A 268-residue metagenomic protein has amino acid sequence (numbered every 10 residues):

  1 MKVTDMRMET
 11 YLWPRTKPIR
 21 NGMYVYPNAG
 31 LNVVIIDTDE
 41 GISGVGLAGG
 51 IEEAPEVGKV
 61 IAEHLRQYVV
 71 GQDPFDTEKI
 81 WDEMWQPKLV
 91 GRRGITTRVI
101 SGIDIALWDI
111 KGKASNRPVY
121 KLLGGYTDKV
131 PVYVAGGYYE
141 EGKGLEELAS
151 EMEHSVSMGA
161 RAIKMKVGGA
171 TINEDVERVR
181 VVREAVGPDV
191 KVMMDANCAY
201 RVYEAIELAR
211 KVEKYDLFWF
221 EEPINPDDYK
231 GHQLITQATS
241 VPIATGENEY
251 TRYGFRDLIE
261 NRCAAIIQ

Functional and structural regions predicted by a protein language model:
M1-E40, V45-G50: Structured beta-strand/loop patches that form or line metal/cofactor-binding pockets in enzymes
M1-E9, M84, K113, R117-K129: N-terminal amphipathic alpha-helix/helix-capping segment at the start of soluble metabolic enzymes
V3, G41, L65, I103 (+5 more regions): Conserved, mostly hydrophobic/aromatic
D37-A114: Metal- or metallocofactor-binding catalytic centers and their adjacent structured scaffolds across diverse enzyme
E40, P118-E140, G187-D189, G231 (+1 more regions): N-terminal small/glycine-rich loop or linker at the start of catalytic domains across soluble metabolic enzymes
K129-E147, V167, A196-V202, A244: Active-site mouth loops of central-metabolism enzymes
H154-K166: Catalytic domains of carbohydrate-active enzymes, especially glycoside hydrolases
M165, A170-Q268: Catalytic core of soluble alpha/beta enzymes
